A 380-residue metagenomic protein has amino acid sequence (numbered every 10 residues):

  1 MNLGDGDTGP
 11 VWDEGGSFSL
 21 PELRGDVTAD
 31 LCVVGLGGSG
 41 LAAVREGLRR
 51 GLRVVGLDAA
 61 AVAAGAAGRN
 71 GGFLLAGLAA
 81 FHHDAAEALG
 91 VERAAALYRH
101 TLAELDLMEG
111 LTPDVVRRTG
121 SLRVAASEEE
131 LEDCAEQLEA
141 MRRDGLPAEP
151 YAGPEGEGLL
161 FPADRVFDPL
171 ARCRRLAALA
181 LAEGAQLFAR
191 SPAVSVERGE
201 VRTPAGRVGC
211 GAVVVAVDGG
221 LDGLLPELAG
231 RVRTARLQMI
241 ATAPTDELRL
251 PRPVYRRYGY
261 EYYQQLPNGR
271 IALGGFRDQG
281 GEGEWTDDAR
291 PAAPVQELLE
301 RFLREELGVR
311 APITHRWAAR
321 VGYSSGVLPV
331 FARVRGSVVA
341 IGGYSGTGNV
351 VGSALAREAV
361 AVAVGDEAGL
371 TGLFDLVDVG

Functional and structural regions predicted by a protein language model:
M1-L31: Extreme N-terminal leader/targeting segments of oxidoreductases
N2-D13, A67, A80-A86, D106-A178 (+2 more regions): Flavin (FAD/FMN) cofactor-binding and adjacent substrate-gating region of FAD-dependent oxidoreductase domains
A29-G56: N-terminal Rossmann-like FAD-binding beta1-loop-alpha1 element of flavoenzymes
R49-R69: Glycine-rich FAD pyrophosphate-binding loop
G71-L74, L78-A79, H83, G120-V124 (+2 more regions): Central beta-strand plus flanking loop segment that forms part of the substrate or channel wall within the catalytic
A163, R304-G380: C-terminal catalytic lobe of FAD-dependent flavoproteins
S195-I271: Flavin-dependent oxidoreductases
D246-R335: Active-site lid/adjacent beta-loop-alpha segment flanking the redox-cofactor pocket in flavoenzymes
